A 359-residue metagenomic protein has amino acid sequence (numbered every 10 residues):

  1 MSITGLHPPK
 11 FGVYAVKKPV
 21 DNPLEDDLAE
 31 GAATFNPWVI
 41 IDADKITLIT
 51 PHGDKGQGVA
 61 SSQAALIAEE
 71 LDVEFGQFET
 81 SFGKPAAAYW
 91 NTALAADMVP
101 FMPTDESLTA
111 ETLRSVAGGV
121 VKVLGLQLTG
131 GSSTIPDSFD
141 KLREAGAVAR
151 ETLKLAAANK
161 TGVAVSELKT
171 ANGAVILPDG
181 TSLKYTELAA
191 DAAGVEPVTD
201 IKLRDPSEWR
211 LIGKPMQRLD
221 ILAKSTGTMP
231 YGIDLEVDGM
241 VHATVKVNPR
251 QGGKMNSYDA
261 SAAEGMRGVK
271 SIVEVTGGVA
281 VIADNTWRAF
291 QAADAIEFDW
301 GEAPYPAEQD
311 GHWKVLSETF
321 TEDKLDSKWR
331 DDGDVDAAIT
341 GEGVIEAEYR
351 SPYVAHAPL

Functional and structural regions predicted by a protein language model:
M1-L359: Structural alpha/beta core scaffold segments of enzyme domains
